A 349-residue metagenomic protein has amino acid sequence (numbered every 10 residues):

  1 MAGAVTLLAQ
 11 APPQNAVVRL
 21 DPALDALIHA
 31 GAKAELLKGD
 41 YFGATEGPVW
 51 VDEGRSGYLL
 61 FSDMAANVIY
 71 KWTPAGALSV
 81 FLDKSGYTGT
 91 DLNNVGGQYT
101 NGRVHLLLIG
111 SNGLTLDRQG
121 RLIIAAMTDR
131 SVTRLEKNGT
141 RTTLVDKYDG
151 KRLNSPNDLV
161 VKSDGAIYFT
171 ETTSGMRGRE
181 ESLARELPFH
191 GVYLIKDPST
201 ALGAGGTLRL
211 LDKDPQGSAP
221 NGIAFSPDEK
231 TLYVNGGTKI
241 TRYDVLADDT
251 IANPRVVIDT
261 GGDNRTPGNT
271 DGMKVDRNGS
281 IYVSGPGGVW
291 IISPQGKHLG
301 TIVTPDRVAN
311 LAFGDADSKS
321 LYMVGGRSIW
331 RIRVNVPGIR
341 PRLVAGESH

Functional and structural regions predicted by a protein language model:
M1-T6: Bacterial N-terminal signal peptides
Q10-H349: Sequence-structural signature of mature extracellular/luminal beta-sheet repeat domains, prominently beta-propellers
